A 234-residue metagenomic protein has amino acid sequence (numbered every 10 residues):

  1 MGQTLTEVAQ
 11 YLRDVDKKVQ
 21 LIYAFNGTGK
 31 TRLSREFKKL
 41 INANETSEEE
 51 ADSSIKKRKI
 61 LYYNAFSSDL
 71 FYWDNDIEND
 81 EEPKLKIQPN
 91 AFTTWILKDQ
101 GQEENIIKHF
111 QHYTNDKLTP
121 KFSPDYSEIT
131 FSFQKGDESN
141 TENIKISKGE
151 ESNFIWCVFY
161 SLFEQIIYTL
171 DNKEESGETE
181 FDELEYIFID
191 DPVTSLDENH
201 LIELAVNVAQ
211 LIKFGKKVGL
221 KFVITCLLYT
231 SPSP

Functional and structural regions predicted by a protein language model:
M1-Y11: N-terminal pre-Walker A segment at the start of P-loop NTPase domains
I22: Hydrophobic anchor at the beta1->P-loop junction of P-loop NTPases
F25: P-loop (Walker A) phosphate-binding loop of NTP-binding proteins
T28: ATP-binding Walker
T31: Walker A/P-loop
R35-L97, G101, I107: ABC ATPase nucleotide-binding domain signature region
D76, D80-E151, V158-Y186: Extended helical coiled-coil dimerization/tether regions that scaffold and oligomerize large DNA-maintenance assemblies
Y229-P234: Conserved small/polar residues in nucleotide/adenosyl-binding loops
